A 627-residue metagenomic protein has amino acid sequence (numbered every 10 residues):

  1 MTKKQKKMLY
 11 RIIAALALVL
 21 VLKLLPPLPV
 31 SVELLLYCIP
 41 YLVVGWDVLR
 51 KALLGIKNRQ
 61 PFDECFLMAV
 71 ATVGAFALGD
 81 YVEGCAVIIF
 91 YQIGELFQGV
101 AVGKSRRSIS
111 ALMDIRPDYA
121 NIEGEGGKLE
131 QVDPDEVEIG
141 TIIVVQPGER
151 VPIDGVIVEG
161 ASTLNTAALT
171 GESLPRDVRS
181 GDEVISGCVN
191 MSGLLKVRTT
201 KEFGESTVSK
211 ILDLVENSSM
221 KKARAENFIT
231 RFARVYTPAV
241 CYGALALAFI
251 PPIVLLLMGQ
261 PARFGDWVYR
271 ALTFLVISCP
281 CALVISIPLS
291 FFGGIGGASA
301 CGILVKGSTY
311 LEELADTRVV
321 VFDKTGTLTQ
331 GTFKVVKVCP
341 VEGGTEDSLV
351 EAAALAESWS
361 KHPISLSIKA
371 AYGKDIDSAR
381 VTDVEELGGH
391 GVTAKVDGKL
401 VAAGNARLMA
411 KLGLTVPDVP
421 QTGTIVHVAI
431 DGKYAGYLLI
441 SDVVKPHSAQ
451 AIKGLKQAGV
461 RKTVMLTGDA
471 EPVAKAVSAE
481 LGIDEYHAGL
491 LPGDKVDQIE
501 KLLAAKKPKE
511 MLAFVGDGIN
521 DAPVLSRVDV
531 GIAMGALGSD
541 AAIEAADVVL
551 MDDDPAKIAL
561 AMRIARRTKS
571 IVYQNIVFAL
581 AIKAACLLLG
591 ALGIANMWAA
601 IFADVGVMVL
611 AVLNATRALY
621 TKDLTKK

Functional and structural regions predicted by a protein language model:
M1-V30, V102, G126-L129, S209 (+5 more regions): Flexible metal-binding regulatory segments at protein termini and peripheral loops
T2, L20-P29, K51-G55, V73-L78 (+11 more regions): Membrane-embedded alpha-helical bundles of multi-pass transporters
I12-L16, N227-M258, A271-F291, Y573-F602: Bilayer-spanning, highly hydrophobic alpha-helical transmembrane segments
L22-P27, Y37-E123, E138-I143, R150 (+5 more regions): Actuator/coupling domain of P-type ATPases
A52, D80, A101, A120 (+26 more regions): Residue-level signature of catalytic and energy-coupling elements of molecular machines, predominantly ATP/GTP-dependent
L53-P61, F97-S110, L289-S308, T616-K627: Juxtamembrane helix-loop transition segments at the membrane interface in multi-pass membrane proteins
D63-M68, S108-E123, A298-K324: Membrane-cytosol interface motif
A111-L112, G126, S308-V530, R563-R566 (+1 more regions): Cytosolic catalytic headpiece
